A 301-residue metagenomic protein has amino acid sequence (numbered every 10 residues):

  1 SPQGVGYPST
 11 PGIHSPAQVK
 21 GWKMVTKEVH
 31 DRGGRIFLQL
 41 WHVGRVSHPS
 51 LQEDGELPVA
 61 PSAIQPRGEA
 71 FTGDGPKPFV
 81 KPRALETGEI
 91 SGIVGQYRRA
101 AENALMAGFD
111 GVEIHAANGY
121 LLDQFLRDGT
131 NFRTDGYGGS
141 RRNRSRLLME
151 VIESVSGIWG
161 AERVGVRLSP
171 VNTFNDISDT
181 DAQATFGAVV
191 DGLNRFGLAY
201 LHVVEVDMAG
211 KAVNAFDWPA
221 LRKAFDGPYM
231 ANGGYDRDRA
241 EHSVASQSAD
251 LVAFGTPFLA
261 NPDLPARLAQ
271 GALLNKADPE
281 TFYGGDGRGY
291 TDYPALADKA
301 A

Functional and structural regions predicted by a protein language model:
S1-A301: Flavin-dependent oxidoreductase catalytic cores
